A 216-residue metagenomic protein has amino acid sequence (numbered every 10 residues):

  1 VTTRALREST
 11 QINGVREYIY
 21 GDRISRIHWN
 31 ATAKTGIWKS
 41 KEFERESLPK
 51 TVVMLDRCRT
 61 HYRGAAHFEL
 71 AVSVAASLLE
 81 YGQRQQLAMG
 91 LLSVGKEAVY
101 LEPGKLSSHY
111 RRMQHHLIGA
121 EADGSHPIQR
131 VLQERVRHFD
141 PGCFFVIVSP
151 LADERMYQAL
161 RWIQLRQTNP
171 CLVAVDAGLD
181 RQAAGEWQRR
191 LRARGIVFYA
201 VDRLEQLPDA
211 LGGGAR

Functional and structural regions predicted by a protein language model:
V1-L101, F144-V148, W162: An amphipathic, basic-hydrophobic helix/alpha-beta surface used to engage anionic, phosphate-rich ligands or surfaces
I12, L48, Y110-R111, A184: Alpha-helix initiation and N-capping motif
S40, L101-G104, Y157-A159, A183: Short, well-ordered secondary-structure micro-motifs
K41, G64, K105-Y110, R203: Intrinsic-disorder/low-complexity, polar/charged segments
L70-S73, R112, E186: Generic recognition of stable, solvent-exposed alpha-helical segments in well-folded globular domains
V99-Q133: Short, charged loop segments at secondary-structure junctions
A122-R216: Von Willebrand factor type A / integrin I
